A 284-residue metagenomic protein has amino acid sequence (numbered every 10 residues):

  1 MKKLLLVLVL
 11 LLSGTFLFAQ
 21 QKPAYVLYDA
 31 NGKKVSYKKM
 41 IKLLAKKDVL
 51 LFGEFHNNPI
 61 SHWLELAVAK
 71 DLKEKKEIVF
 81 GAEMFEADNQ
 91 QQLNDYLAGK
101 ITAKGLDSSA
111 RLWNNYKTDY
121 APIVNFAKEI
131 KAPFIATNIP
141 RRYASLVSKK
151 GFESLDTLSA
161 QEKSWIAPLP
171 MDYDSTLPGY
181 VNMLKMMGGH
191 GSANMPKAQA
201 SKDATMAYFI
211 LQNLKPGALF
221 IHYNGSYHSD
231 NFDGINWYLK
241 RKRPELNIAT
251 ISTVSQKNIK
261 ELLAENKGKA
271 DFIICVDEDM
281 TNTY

Functional and structural regions predicted by a protein language model:
L4, L8-L10, F18-K47: N- or domain-start disorder-to-order transition segments that initiate the globular core
G32-K33, Y37-L72: Zymogen propeptides
D48-L50, I78, A218-N224: Generic beta-sheet signal
F55-P59, F85-N89, P140-A144, S226-S229 (+1 more regions): Solvent-exposed loop/turn segments at secondary-structure junctions within structured extracellular/periplasmic domains
N58-W63, D71, K75, V79-G81 (+1 more regions): Membrane-embedded segments
V79, Q92-N213: A substrate-binding/cap region within the structured catalytic cores of diverse enzymes
T205, L211-L214, H228-Y284: C-terminal regions of proteins
